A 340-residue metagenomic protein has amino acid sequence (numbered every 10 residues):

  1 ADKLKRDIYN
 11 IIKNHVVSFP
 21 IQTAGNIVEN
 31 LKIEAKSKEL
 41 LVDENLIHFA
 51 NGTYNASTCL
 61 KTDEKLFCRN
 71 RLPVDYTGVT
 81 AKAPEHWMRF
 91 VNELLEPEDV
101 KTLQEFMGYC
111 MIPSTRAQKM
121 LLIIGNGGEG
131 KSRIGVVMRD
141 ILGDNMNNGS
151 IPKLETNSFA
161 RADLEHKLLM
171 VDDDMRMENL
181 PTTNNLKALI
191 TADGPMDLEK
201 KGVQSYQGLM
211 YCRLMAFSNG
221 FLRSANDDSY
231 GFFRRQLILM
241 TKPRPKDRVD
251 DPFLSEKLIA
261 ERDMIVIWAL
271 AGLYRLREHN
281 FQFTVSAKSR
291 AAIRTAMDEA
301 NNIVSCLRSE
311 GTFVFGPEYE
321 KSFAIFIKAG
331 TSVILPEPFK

Functional and structural regions predicted by a protein language model:
A1-Y76, L209, S332, P338: Intein modules and their embedded homing endonuclease domains
R6, L40, L46-L168, L237-M240 (+3 more regions): P-loop NTPase catalytic core of nucleic-acid-dependent motor ATPases
R6, V17, I21-N26, K36 (+8 more regions): Positively charged interface segments
L66-L72, D247-V314: Intrinsically disordered/linker segments and immediately adjacent domain-edge residues
M120, I124-E129, R133, E278-K340: DNA transaction DNA-binding modules
H166-L169, G194-M196, M210-M215: Loop/turn-to-beta-strand initiation segments
D174: Walker B catalytic acidic pair
K187-T191, I238: Signature of the SF2 helicase/ATPase Hel1-core->accessory helical subdomain module
